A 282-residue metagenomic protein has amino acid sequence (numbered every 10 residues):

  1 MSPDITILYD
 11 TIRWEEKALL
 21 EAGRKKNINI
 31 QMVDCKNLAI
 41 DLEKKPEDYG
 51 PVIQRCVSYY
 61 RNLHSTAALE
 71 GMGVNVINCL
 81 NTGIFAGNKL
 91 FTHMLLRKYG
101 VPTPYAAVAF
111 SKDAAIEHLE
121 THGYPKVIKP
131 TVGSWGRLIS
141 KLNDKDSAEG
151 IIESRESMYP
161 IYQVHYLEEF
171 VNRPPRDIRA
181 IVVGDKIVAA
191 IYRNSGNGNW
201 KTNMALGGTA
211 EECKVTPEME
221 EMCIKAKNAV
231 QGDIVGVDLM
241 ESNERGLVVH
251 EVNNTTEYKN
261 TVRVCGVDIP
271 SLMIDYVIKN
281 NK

Functional and structural regions predicted by a protein language model:
M1-T82, F91: ATP-binding N-terminal substructure of ATP-dependent carboxylate-amine bond-forming enzymes
S2, Y9, K45, E70-G73 (+5 more regions): Active-site nucleotide/adenylate-binding loops and adjacent lid/helix of ATP-dependent enzymes
L20, N228, S242-K282: C-terminal active-site "lid" helix and adjoining low-complexity regulatory extension at the edge of ATP-using catalytic
V57-Y59, V132-G133, T255: Short glycine-rich anion-binding loops that position phosphate/pyrophosphate groups of nucleotides and phosphorylated
K126, Y166, V188-A189, V235 (+1 more regions): Protein kinase-like catalytic core scaffold
G133, N172, D185, S242-R245: Short strand-connecting beta-turns/loops that link adjacent beta-strands
S140-V230: Phosphate-binding site of ATP-dependent enzymes
E168-E169, G232-E244: A short glycine-rich, hydrophobically flanked beta-strand micro-motif that places a catalytic Asp/Glu for divalent metal
